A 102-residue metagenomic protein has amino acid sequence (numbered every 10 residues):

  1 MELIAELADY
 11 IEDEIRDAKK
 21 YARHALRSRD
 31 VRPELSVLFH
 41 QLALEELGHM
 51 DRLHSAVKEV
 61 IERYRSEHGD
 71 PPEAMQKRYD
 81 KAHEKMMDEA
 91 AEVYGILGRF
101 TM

Functional and structural regions predicted by a protein language model:
M1-M102: Non-heme di-metal
